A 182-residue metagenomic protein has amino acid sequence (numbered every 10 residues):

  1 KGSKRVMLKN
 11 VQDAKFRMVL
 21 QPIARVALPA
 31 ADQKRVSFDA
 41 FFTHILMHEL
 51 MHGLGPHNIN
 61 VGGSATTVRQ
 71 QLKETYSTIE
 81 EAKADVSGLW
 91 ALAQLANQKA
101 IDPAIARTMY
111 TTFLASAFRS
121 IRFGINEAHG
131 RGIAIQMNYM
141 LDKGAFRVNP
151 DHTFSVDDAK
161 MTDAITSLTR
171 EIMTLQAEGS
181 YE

Functional and structural regions predicted by a protein language model:
K1-R69: Active-site-adjacent "gating/activation" loops or surface patches in catalytic cores
K1-S3, I79, V86, A128: Proteins with a high burden of low-complexity, intrinsically disordered sequence enriched in S/T/G/P/A and R, requiring
L8-N10, R25, E74, T78 (+1 more regions): Generic structural "secondary-structure junction" signal
Q12, Q21, Q33, Q70-Q71 (+4 more regions): Residue-identity detector for glutamine
A30-F41, T67-A82, I101-I105, M109: Alpha-helix capping and helix-loop boundary segments enriched in small/acidic/polar residues
S77-Q94: An active-site-proximal "capping" alpha-helix that borders the catalytic cofactor pocket
L89-Y181: Long, well-structured alpha-helical subdomains associated with metal-dependent extracellular/ecto-lumenal hydrolases
